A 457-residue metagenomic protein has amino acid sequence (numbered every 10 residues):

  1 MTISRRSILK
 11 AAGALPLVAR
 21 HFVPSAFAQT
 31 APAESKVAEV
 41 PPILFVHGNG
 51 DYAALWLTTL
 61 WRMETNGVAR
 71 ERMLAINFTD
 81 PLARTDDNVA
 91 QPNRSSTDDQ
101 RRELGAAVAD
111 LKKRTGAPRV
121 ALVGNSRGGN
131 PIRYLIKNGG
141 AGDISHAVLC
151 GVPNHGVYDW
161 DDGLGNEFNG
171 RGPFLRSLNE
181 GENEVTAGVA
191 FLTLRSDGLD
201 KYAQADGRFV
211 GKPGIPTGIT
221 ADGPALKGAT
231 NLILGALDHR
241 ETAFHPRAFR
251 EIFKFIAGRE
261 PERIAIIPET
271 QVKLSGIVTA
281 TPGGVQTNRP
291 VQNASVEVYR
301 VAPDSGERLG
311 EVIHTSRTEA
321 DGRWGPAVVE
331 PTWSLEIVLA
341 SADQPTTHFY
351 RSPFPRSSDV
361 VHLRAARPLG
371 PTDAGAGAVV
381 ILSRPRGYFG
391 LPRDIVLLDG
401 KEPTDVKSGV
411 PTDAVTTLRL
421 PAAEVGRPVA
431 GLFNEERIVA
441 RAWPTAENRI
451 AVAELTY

Functional and structural regions predicted by a protein language model:
S7-A28: N-terminal export signals
I43-N49, L60-E64, A69, A75-I76 (+1 more regions): Serine-dependent carboxylesterase/thioesterase catalytic core of lipase-like alpha/beta-hydrolase/SGNH enzymes
F253-K273: Beta-strand-rich domain onsets/edges
V272-G284, G322, G377-P385: A short, amphipathic beta-strand motif
G276-V278, V296, G310-L335: Glycine-centered loop-to-beta-strand initiation motif
T281-L309, R386-P403: Short, ordered, surface-exposed loop/turn motifs in non-cytosolic proteins
A302-R323, S408-V410, W443: Short, acidic Ser/Thr/Gly-rich low-complexity loop/linker segments typical of extracellular and cell-surface proteins
D321, V328-Y457: Preference for solvent-exposed, low-hydrophobicity sequence contexts
